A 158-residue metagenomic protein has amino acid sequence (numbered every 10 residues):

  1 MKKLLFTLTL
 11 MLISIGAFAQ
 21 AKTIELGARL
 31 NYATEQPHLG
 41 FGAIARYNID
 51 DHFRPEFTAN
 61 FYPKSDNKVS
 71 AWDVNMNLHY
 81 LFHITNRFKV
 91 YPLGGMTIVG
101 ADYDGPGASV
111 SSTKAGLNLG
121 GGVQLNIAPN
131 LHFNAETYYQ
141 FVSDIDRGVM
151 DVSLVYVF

Functional and structural regions predicted by a protein language model:
M1-T23: Cleavable N-terminal export/targeting peptides
Q20-Y32, P92: Transmembrane beta-strand segments of Gram-negative outer membrane beta-barrel proteins
K22-I24, P37-F41, K68-V74, S111-L117 (+1 more regions): Residues that define the transmembrane beta-barrel architecture of outer-membrane proteins
R29-N31, G42-A45: Short secondary-structure capping/turn segments at boundaries of alpha-helices and beta-strands
L30, A59, A135-T137: A cross-domain feature marking catalytic cores of carbohydrate-active enzymes and several ubiquitous metabolic/repair
R46-A108, K114-A115, L125-F133, D151-F158: Gram-negative (and chloroplast) outer-membrane scaffold detector with strong preference for beta-barrel transmembrane
Q124, Y138-D144: Short, exposed beta-strand-loop hairpins at the edges of beta-sheets in extracellular/periplasmic proteins
